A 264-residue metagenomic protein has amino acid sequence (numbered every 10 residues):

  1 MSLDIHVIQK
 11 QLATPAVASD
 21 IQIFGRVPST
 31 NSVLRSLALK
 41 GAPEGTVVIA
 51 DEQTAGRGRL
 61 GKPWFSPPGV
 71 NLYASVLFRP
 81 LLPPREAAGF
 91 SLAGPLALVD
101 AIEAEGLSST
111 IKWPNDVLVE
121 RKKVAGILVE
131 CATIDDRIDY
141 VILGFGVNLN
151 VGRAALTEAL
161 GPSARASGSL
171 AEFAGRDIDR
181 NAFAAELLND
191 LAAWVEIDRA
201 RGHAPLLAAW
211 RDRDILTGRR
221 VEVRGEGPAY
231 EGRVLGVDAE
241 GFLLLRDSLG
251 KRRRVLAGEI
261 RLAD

Functional and structural regions predicted by a protein language model:
M1-A104, D177-I178: N-terminal lobe of the biotin/lipoate ligase/transferase fold
D4, A16-V17, A88-S109, V119-D264: Long, positively charged amphipathic alpha-helical accessory segments at protein N-termini or as interdomain linkers
